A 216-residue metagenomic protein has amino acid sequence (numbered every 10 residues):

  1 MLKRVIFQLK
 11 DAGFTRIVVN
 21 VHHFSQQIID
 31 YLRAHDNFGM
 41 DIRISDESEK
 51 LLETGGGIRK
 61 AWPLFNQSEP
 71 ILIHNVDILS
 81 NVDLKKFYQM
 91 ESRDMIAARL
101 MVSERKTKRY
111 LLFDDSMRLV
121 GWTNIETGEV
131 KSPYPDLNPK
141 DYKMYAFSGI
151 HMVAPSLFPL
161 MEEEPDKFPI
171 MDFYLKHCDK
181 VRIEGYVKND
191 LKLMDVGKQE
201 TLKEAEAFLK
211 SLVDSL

Functional and structural regions predicted by a protein language model:
M1-N75, K86, E164-P165, K198 (+1 more regions): Conserved N-terminal catalytic core of the sugar/cofactor nucleotidyltransferase
Q26-I29, V82, T107-Y110: A short beta-to-alpha transition loop/helix N-cap that caps and shapes the active-site region
I44-S45, A98, G185: Generic preference for hydrophobic
E69-H74, L79, K85-S92, R105-K106 (+1 more regions): Catalytic-core segments of class I nucleotidyltransferases/pyrophosphorylases that form NMP-activated intermediates
D94-E104, R109: A short, conserved acidic/glycine-rich loop-to-beta-strand motif that forms the donor nucleotide-sugar/metal
